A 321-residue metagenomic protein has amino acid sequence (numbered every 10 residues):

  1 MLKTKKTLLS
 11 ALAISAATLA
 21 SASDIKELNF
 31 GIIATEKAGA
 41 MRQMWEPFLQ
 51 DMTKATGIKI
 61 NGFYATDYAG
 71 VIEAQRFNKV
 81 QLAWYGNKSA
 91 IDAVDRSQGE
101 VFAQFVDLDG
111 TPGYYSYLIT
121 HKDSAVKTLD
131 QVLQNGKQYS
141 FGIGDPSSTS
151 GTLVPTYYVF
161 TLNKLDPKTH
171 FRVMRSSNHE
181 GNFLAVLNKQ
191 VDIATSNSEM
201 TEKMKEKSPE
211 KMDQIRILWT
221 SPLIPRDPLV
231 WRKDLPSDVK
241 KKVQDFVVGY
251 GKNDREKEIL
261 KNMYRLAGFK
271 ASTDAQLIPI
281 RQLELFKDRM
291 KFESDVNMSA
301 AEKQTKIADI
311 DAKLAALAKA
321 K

Functional and structural regions predicted by a protein language model:
M1-L9: Bacterial N-terminal signal peptides that target proteins for export
A13-S21: Hydrophobic h-region of N-terminal signal peptides that target proteins for export in Gram-negative bacteria
I25-T53, A65, K88, T111-L184 (+1 more regions): Bilobed "Venus flytrap"/periplasmic-binding protein-like clamshell domains and structurally analogous long
N29, I33-A34, D107-Y117, P209-Q244 (+1 more regions): Periplasmic-binding protein-like
E36-K37, Q43-P47, V239-K321: An extracytoplasmic/periplasmic, membrane-proximal ligand-sensing/linker region
A40-P47, D51, G70, A74 (+11 more regions): Extracytoplasmic/secreted proteins, especially bacterial periplasmic and envelope-associated proteins
A69-A83, R96, Y114, H179-A194: Short helices/loops that flank or line small-molecule/ion binding pockets
W84-S97, F160-T161, L187-N188, D192-M212 (+1 more regions): A ligand-binding cleft/hinge motif common to bilobed small-molecule-binding domains
